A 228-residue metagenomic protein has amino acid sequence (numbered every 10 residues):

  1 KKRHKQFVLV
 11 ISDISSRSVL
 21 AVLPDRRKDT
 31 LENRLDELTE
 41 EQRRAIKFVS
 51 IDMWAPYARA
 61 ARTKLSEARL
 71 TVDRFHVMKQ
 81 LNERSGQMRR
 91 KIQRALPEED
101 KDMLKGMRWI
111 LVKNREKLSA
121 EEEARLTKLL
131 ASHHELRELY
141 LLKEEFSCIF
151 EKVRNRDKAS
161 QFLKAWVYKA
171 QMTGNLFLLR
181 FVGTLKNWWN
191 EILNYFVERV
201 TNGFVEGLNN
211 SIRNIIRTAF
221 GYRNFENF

Functional and structural regions predicted by a protein language model:
K2-K5, L9, D13-R17, P24 (+4 more regions): Acidic/histidine-rich catalytic cores and adjacent linkers of DNA breakage/strand-transfer/modification proteins
E83-M103: Conserved phosphate-handling catalytic cores of large alpha/beta enzymes
